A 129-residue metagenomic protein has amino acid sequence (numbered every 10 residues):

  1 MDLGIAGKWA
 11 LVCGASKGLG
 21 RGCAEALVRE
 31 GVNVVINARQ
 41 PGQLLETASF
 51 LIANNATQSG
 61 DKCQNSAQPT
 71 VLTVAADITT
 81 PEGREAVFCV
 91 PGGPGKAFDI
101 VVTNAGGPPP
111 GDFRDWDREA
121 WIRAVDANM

Functional and structural regions predicted by a protein language model:
M1-L11: Flexible N-terminal pre-Rossmann segment of NAD(P)-dependent oxidoreductases
W9, S16-G18: Conserved glycine-rich cofactor-binding loop
V32-T47: Conserved glycine-rich Rossmann-like NAD(P)H-binding loop of the short-chain dehydrogenase/reductase
G42, A75-A86, R118: The beta1-alpha1 cofactor-binding region of Rossmann-like NAD(H)/NADP(H)-dependent oxidoreductases
N54-P81: Rossmann-fold cofactor-recognition segment
N104-P109: Conserved NAD(P)H cofactor-binding loop of Rossmann-fold oxidoreductase domains
D112-F113, A120-V125: Substrate-binding pocket helix/loop in short-chain dehydrogenase/reductase
